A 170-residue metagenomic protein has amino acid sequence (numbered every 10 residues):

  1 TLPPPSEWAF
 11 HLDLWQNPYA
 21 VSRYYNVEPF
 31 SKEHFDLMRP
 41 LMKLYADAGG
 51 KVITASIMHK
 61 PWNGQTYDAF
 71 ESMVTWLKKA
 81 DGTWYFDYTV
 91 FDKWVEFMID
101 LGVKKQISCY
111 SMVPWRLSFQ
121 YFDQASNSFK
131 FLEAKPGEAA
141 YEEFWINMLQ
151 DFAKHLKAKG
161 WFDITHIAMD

Functional and structural regions predicted by a protein language model:
T1-D170: Aromatic-lined carbohydrate-binding surfaces of glycoside hydrolases
